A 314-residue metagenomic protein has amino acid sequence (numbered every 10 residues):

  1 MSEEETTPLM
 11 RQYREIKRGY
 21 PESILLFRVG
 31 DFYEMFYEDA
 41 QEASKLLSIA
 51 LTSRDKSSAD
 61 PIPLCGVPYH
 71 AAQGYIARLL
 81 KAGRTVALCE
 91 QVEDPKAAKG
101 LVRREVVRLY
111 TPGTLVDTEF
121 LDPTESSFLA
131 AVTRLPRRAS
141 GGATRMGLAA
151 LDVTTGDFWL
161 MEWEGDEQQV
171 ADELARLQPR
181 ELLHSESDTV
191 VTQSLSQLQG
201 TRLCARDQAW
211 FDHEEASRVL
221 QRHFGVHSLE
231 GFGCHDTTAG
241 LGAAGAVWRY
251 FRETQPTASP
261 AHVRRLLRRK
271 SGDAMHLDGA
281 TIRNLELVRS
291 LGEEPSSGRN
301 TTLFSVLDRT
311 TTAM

Functional and structural regions predicted by a protein language model:
M1-M314: Charged catalytic and DNA/RNA-contacting regions of genome-maintenance and nucleic-acid-processing enzymes
